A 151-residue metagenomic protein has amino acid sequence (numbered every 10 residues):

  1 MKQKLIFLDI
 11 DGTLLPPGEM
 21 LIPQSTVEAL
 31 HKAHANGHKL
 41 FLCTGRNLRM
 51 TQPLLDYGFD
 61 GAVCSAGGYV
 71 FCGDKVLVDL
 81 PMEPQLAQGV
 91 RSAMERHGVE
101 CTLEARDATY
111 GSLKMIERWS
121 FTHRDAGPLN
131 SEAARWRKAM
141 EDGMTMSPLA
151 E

Functional and structural regions predicted by a protein language model:
K2-E19, T44: Asp-based phosphoryl-transfer active-site loop
K2-Q3, S65, G98, E151: A structure-centric signal for secondary-structure junctions around beta-strands
F7-L8, Y69-F71, A150: Short, basic/glycine-rich phosphate-binding loops at helix/coil junctions that contact nucleotide phosphates
P16-M20, L54-G61, A134-E141: Short, functional N-terminal and low-complexity linear motifs
L21, V27-G127: Active-site phosphate-binding/coordination module
V78-A87, R135-E151: Hydrophobic transmembrane alpha-helix bundles
R118-T145: Acidic, His- and aromatic-enriched active-site or binding-groove loops in soluble protein domains that engage sugars
